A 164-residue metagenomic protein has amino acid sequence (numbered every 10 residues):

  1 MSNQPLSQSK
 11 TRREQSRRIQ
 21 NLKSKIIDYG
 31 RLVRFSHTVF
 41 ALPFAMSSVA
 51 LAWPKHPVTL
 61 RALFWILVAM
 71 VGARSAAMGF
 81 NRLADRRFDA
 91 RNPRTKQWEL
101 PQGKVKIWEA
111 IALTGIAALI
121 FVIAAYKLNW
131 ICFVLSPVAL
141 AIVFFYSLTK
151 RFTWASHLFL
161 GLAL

Functional and structural regions predicted by a protein language model:
M1-K23: Intrinsic disorder/low-complexity segments
N21-L42, L83, R87-L113, F144-L162: Interhelical loop and helix-boundary elements at the membrane-water interface of polytopic inner-membrane proteins
A41, M70-V71, S75, T114 (+4 more regions): Small-residue faces within membrane-embedded alpha-helices
A45-A52, F121-N129, V143-S147: Structural signal for membrane-spanning alpha-helices in multi-pass inner-membrane proteins, emphasizing helix cores
A50-R61: Short, hydrophobic transmembrane alpha-helix segments
L60-F64, F133, W154, F159: Membrane-water interface of transmembrane alpha-helices in multipass transporters/channels
F64-M70, R86-P137: Multi-pass membrane catalytic core of lipid/isoprenoid biosynthesis enzymes
